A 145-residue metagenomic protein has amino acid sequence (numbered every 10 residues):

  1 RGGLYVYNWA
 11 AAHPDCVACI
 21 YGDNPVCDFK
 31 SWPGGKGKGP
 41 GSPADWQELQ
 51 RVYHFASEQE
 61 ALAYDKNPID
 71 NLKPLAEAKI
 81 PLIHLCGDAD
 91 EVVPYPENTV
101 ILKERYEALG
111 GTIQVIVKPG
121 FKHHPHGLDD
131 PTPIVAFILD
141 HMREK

Functional and structural regions predicted by a protein language model:
R1-G39: Primarily recognizes the serine-hydrolase "nucleophile elbow" in alpha/beta-hydrolase and SGNH/GDSL folds
W9, N71-P74, R105, F137: A generic secondary-structure signal
H13, P74-A78: Extracellular/periplasmic catalytic domains that process cell-envelope and extracellular macromolecules
C19, P81, T112: Residues at the starts of beta-strands that form the adenosine-phosphate
P25-V26, K30-P74: Mobile cap/lid helix-loop segments that gate and shape the active-site cleft of serine hydrolases
E60, D90-V92: A generic structural signal for short
A78, I83-C86, D90: Short beta-strand/loop motif that positions the catalytic acidic residue of the alpha/beta-hydrolase fold
L85, V92, P96-K145: C-terminal catalytic histidine-bearing segment of alpha/beta-hydrolase fold enzymes
